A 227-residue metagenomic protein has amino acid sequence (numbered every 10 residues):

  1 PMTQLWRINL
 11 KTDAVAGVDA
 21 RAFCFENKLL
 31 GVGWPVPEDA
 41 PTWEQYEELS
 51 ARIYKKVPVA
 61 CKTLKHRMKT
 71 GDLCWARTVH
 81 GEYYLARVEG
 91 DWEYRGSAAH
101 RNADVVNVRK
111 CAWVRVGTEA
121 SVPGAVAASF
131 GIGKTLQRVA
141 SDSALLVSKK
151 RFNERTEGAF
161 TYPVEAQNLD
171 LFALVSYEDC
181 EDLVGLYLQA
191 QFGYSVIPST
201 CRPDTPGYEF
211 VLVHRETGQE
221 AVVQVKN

Functional and structural regions predicted by a protein language model:
P1-C61, E178: Compositionally biased, charged N-terminal/linker segments
P1-M2, R67-K69, R215-T217: Flexible, charged surface loops at secondary-structure boundaries
Q4-W6, Y84, N107-R109, Y208: Short beta-strand micro-motifs in enzyme catalytic cores
N9-D13, A76-G81, R215: Short, flexible beta-strand-to-coil junctions
E38-V106: Structured alpha/beta reader/binder surfaces that contact nucleic acids or chromatin modification marks
A98-S129: Short solvent-exposed strand/turn elements
A127-E178: Interdomain/boundary linker segments immediately adjacent to catalytic/signaling cores
V175-N227: Catalytic centers of nucleases
